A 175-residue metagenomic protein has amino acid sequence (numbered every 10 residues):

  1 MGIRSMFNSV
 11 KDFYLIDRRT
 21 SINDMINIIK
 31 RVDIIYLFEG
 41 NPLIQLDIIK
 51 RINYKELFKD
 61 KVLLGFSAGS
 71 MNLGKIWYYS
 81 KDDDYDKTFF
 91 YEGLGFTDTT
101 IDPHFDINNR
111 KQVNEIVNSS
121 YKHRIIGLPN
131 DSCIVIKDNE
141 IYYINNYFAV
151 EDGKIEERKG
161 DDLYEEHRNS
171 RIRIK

Functional and structural regions predicted by a protein language model:
M1-I34, F38, G160, I174-K175: N-terminal beta1-alpha1 cap of cysteine-dependent amidohydrolase-like domains
D12-Y14, Y36-L37, L64-F66, I125-L128: General beta-strand structural signal in soluble alpha/beta enzymes
I16, E39-G40, D102-D106: Structural motif
I28-R31, R51-K61: Catalytic-core regions built around general acid/base machinery
I34, Y79-K175: C-terminal and late-domain segments of enzyme folds
F38, L57-I76: Catalytic nucleophile loop
P42-K50: Glycine/threonine-rich flexible loop motifs
I49-I52, W77-K81: Short, glycine/charged-enriched secondary-structure capping and boundary segments
